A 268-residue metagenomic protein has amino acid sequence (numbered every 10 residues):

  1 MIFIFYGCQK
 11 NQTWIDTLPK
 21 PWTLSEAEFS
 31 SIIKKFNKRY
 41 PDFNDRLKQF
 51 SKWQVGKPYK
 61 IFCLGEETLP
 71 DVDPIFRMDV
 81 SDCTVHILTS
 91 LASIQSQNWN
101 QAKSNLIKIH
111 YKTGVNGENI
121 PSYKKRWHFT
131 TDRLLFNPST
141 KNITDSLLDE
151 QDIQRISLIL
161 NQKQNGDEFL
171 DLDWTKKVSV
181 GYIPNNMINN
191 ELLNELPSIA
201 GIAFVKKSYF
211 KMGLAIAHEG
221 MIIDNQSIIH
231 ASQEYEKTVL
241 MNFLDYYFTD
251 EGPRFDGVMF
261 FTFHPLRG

Functional and structural regions predicted by a protein language model:
M1-D16: Bacterial Sec-dependent N-terminal signal peptides
T13-V85: Cationic-aromatic interfacial patches
I32-K35, F50, Q54, N105 (+3 more regions): Residues that form generic nucleotide/phosphate-binding pockets
K57-I183, E195-S198, A203-K206, I216 (+1 more regions): Acidic/His-rich structured neighborhood in mature extracellular/periplasmic domains
I188: Contiguous, non-catalytic segments that form substrate-binding/exosite surfaces or channel walls
E191-E195, K211: Short, surface-exposed secondary-structure edge patches
F204-G268: C-terminal soluble interaction/assembly domains
